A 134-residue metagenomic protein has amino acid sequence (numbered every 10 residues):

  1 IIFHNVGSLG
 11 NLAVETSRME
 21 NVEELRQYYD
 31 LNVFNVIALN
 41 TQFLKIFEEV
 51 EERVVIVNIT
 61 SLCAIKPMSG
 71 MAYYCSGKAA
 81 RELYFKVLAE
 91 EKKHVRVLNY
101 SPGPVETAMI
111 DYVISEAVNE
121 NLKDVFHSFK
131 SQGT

Functional and structural regions predicted by a protein language model:
I1-F3: Conserved hydrophobic beta-strands of the Rossmann-like cofactor-binding core in SDR/related NAD(P)H-dependent
N5-A13: Conserved NAD(P)H cofactor-binding loop of Rossmann-fold oxidoreductase domains
S8-L9, V22-E24, E48, R53-A80 (+3 more regions): Catalytic loop of short-chain dehydrogenase/reductase
A13-R26: Substrate-binding pocket helix/loop in short-chain dehydrogenase/reductase
V36-F43, F47, Y84-F85: Hydrophobic positions on the long internal alpha-helix of Rossmann-like NAD(P)-dependent oxidoreductase domains
R96: Short, small/polar-rich loop/turn modules that mediate ligand/substrate recognition or access, typified
N99-P102, T107, S115-T134: C-terminal helical subdomain
